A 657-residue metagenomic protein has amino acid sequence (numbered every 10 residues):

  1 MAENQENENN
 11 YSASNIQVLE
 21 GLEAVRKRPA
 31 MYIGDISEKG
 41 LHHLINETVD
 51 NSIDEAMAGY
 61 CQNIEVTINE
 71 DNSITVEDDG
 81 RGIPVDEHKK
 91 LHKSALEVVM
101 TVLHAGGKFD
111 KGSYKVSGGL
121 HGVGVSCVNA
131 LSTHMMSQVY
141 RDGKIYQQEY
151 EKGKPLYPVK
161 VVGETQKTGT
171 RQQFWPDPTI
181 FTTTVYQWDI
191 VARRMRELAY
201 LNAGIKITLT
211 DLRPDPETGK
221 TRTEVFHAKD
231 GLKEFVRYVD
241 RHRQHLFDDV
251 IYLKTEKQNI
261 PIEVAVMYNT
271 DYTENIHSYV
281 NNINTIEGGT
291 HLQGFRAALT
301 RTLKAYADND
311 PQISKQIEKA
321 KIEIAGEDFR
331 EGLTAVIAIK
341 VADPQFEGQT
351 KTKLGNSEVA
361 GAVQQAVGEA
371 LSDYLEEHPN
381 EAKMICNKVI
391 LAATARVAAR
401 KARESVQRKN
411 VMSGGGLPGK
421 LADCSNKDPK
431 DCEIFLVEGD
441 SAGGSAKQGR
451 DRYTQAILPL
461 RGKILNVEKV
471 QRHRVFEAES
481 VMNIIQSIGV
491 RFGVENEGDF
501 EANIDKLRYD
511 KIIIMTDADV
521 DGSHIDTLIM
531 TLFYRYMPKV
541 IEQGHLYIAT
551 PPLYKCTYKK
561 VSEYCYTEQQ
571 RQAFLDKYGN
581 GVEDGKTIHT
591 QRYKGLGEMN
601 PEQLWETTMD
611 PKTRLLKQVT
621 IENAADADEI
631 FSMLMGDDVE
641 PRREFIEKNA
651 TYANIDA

Functional and structural regions predicted by a protein language model:
M1-N15, L22, L44-N46, D54-A56 (+13 more regions): GHKL-family ATPase ATP-binding module
K27-I45: Conserved short strand/loop->alpha-helix "switch" segment adjacent to the catalytic nucleotide/phosphoryl-transfer site
G82-E87: A short glycine-centered beta->alpha linker in the GHKL/HATPase_c
H88-K89, L96: Short adenine-binding "F-helix/F-box" segment of the Bergerat
K89, E347-A360, Y564-Q570, F574-Y578: Helical (often loop-to-helix) elements that flank the catalytic cores of nucleotide-handling enzymes
T394-S413, D428-E433, G444, Q448-R450 (+2 more regions): C-terminal interaction appendages of subunits in large macromolecular complexes
